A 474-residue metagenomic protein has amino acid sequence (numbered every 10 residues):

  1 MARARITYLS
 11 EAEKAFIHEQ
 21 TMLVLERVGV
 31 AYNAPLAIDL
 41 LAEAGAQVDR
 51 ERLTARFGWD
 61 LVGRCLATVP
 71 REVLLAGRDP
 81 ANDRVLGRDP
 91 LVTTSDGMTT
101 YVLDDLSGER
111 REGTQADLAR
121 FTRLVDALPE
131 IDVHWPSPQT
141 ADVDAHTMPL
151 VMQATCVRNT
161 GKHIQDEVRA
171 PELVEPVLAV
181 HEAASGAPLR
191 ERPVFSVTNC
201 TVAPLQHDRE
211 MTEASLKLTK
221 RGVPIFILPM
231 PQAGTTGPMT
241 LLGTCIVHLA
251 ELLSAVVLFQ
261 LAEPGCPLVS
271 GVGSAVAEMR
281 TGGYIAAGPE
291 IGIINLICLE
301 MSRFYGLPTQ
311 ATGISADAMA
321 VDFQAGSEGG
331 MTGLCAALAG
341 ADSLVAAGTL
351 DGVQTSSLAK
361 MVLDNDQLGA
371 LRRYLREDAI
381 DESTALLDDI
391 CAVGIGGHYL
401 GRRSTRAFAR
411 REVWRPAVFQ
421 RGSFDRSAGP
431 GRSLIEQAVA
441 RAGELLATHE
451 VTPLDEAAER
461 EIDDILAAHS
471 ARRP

Functional and structural regions predicted by a protein language model:
M1, A42-D49, V194, Q232-A233 (+5 more regions): Short acidic (Asp/Glu) and glycine-rich catalytic loops that position anionic groups and cofactors
A2-I6, T281-A286, I314-V321, G348-K360: Short beta-alpha connecting loops at secondary-structure transitions that line or flank enzyme active sites
A4-Q20, V28-L40, A44, A359-P474: Catalytic-core signal marking the mid-to-C-terminal active-site face
I17-Q20, V24-A31, A44, C65-E72 (+14 more regions): Change "in soluble alpha/beta enzymes" to "in soluble alpha/beta proteins
A31-I38, E51-R52, D132, E167 (+6 more regions): Flexible, glycine/charged-enriched surface loops at secondary-structure junctions
L36-E109: Glycine-rich, N-terminal phosphate-binding loop and its surrounding beta-alpha-beta segment
E112-L338, D342: Helix-rich catalytic cores of soluble enzyme domains
M319-L334, D351-A379: Metal-ion/cofactor- or nucleotide/acyl-coenzyme-handling active-site neighborhoods
